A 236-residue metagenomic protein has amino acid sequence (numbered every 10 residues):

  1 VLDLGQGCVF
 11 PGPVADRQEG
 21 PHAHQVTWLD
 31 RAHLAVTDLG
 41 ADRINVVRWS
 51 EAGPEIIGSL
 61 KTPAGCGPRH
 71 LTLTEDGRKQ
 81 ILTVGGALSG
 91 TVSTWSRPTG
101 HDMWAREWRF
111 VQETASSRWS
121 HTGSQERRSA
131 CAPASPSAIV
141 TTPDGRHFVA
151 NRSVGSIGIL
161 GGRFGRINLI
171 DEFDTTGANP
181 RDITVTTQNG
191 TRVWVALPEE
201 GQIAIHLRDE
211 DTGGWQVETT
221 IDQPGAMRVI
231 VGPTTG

Functional and structural regions predicted by a protein language model:
V1, D42-I44, G90-V92, G155-I157 (+1 more regions): Structural signal for beta-propeller blades
V1-C8, R48-P54, W95-V111, I159-I167 (+1 more regions): Short loop/turn segments immediately following beta-strands, especially the blade-tip and inter-blade linker loops
V1-G53: Intrinsically disordered, low-complexity linker/loop segments enriched in Gly/Pro and charged/polar residues
D3-D16, E55-K61, W104-G123, N168-D174 (+1 more regions): Beta-propeller fold detector
P13-H33, T62-I81, E113-D144, D174-V193 (+1 more regions): Beta-rich, blade/repeat-based domains predominating in secreted/periplasmic proteins but also intracellular
L29, V36-L39, L82-L88, V149-S153 (+1 more regions): Conserved beta-strand positions in repeat-built beta-propeller and related beta-rich domains
V154-I205: C-terminal hydrophobic structural anchor segments that stabilize assembly/packing rather than catalytic chemistry
P198-L207, W215-G236: Blade-level signature of beta-propeller repeat domains, shared across WD40, Kelch, NHL, RCC1 and BNR/Asp-box propellers
